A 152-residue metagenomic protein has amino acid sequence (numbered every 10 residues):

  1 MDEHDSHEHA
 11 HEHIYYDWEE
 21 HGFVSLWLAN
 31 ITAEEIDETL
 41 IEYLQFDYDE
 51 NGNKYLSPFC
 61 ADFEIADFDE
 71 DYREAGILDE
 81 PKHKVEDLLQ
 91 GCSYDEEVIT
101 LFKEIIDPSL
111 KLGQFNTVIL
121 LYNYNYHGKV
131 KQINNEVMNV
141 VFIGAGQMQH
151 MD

Functional and structural regions predicted by a protein language model:
D2-E42: Short, extreme N-terminal segment that most often corresponds to the first beta-strand
E42-Y48: Short, surface-exposed, charged loop/turn segments at secondary-structure junctions
E50-D152: Low-complexity intrinsically disordered segments
